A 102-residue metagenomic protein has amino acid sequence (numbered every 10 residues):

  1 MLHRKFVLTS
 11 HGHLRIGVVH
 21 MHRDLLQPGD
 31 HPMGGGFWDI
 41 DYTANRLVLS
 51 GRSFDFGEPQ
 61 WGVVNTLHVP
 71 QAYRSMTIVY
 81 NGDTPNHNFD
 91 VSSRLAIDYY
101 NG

Functional and structural regions predicted by a protein language model:
M1-G102: Eukaryotic phosphoinositide-binding membrane-targeting regions
